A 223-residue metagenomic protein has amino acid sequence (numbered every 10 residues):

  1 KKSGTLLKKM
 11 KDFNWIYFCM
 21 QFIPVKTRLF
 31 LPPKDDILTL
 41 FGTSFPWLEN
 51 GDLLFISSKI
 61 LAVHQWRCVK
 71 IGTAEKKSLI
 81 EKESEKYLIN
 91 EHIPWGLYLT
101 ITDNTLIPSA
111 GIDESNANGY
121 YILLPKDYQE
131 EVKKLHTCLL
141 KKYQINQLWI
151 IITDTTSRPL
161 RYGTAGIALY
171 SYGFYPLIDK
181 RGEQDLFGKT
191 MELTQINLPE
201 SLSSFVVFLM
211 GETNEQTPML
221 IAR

Functional and structural regions predicted by a protein language model:
S3-G4: Intrinsically disordered, low-complexity segments enriched in serine/proline and basic residues
N14-R223: N-terminal and secondary-structure boundary signal
